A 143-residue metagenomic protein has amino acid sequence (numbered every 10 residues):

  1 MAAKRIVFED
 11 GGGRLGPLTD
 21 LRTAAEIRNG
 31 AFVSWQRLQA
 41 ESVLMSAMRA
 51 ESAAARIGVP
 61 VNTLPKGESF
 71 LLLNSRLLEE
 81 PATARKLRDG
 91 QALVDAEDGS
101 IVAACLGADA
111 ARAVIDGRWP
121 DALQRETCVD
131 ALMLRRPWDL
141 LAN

Functional and structural regions predicted by a protein language model:
M1-N143: Terminal amphipathic alpha-helical/low-complexity segments used for targeting or macromolecular assembly
